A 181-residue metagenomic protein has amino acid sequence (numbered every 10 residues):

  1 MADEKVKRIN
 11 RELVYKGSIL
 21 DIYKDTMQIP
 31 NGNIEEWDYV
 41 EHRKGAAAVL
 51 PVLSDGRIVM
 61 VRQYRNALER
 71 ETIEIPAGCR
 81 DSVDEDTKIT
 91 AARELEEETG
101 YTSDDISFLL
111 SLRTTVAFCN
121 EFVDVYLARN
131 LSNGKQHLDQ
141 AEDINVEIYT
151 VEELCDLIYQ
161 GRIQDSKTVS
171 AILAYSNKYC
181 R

Functional and structural regions predicted by a protein language model:
A2-V6, E71, L127, A141-R181: Nudix hydrolase/Nudix homology domain
D3-K5, V40-R43, A48-L50, S54-R93 (+2 more regions): Conserved Nudix-box catalytic region and its N-terminal flanking loop in Nudix hydrolases and closely related
K7, T102-L109: A short coil-to-beta-strand element that immediately follows conserved catalytic motifs
N10-A48, S54: Acidic, metal-coordinating catalytic segment for phosphate/diphosphate chemistry, firing primarily on the Nudix
L13-G17, L112-V123, C180: Acidic pyrophosphate-coordinating catalytic loop
I22-T26, L50, M60, V125-L127 (+1 more regions): Conserved hydrophobic/aromatic beta-strand scaffold that supports enzyme active sites
T26-N31, T115-G134: Active-site-adjacent beta-strand/loop module that shapes the phosphate/pyrophosphate-binding cleft
N31-G32, L53-R57, Y64, D84 (+3 more regions): Short loop segments at secondary-structure junctions
